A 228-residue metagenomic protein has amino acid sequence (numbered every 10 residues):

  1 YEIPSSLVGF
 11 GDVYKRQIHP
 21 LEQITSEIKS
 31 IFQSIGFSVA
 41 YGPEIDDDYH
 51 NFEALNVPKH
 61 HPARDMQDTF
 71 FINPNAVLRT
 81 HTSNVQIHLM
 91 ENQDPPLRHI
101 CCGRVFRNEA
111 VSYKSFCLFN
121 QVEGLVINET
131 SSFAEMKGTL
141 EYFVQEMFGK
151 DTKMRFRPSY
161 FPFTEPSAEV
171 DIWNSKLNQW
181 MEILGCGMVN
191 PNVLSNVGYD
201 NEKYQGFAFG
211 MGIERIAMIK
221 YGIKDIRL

Functional and structural regions predicted by a protein language model:
Y1-Y14: Single conserved hydrophobic/aromatic residue that forms the stacking wall/gate of nucleotide- or nucleobase-binding
D12-I35: Hydrophobic alpha-helical hairpins/lids featuring a short glycine-rich hinge
E27, I31-S38, N84, Q93 (+1 more regions): Mid-sequence acidic-hydrophobic segments that form the walls of catalytic/ligand-binding cavities or oligomerization
I28-K29, E53, G103, E141: Short, well-ordered alpha-helical packing segments
I35-D47, K150-R155: Short, well-structured beta-strand/strand-turn elements
D48-F70: Charged, often glycine-rich, active-site loop that binds/positions anionic groups
Q67-T69, N75-L228: A translation/RNA-centric and nucleic-acid-associated enzymatic feature enriched in Class II aminoacyl-tRNA synthetases
